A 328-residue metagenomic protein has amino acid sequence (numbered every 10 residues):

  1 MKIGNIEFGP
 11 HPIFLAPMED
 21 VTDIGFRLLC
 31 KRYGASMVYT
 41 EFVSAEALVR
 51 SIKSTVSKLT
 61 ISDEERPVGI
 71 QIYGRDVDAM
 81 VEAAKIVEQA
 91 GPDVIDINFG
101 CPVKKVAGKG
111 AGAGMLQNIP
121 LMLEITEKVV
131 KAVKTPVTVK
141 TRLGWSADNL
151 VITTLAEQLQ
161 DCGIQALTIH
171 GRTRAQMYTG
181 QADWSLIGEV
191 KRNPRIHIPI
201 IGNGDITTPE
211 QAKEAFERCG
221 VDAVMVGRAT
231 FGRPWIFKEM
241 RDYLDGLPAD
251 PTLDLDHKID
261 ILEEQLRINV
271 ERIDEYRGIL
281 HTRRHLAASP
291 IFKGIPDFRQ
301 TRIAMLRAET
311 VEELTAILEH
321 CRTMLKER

Functional and structural regions predicted by a protein language model:
M1-G9, I13, E19, I24-G25 (+7 more regions): Alpha/beta catalytic cores of nucleotide-metabolism and tRNA/nucleoside-modifying enzymes
K2-G4, G9, M18-D93: Glycine-rich, positively charged N-terminal anion/phosphate-binding segment
I13-A16, V38-T40, V68-I72, I95 (+4 more regions): Hydrophobic faces of well-ordered beta-strands that scaffold small-molecule active sites in alpha/beta enzyme cores
P17, V81-A84, E88-D93, L116 (+4 more regions): Conserved alpha/beta-domain cores
T40, V94-P102, D161-G171, V226-A229: Non-cysteine beta-strand/loop elements that form the S-adenosyl-L-methionine
V43-V49, G74-V77, G100-A113, G171-Q176: Conserved radical SAM core fold
D78-A79, T141-T154: Active-site glycine- and acidic-residue-rich loops that bind and position anionic ligands or nucleotide-like cofactors
K104-L121, A175-W184, P248: Glycine-rich tight-turn/loop motif centered on a GG-T
